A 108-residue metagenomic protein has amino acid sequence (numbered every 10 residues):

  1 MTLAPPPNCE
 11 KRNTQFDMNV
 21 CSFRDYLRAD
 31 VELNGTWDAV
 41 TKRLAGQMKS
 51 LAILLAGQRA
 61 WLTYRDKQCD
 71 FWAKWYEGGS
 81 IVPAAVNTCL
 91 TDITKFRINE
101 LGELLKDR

Functional and structural regions predicted by a protein language model:
M1-R108: N-terminal alpha-helical modules
